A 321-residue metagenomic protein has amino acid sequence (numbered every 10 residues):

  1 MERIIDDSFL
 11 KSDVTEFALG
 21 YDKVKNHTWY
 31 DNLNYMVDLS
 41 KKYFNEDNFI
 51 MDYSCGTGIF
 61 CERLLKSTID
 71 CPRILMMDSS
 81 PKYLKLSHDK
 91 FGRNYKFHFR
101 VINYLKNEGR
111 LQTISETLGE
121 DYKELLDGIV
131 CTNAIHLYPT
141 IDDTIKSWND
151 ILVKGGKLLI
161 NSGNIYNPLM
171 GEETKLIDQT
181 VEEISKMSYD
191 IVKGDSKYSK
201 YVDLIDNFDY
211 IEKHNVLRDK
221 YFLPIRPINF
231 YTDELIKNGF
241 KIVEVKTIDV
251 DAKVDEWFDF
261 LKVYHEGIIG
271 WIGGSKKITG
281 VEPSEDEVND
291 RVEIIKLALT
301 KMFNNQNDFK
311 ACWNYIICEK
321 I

Functional and structural regions predicted by a protein language model:
D7-D31: Class I SAM-dependent methyltransferase Rossmann-like catalytic core, especially the SAM/SAH-binding loop
T28-D47, R63: Conserved alpha-helix/loop element of class I SAM-dependent methyltransferases that forms part of the SAM/SAH-binding
M51-Y53, T57-T117: Class I SAM-dependent methyltransferase SAM/SAH-binding core
L126-I141: A short SAM/SAH-binding and catalytic strip from SAM-dependent methyltransferases
D142-K154: A short glycine-rich, Lys/Arg-flanked "PGG" loop and its adjoining helix->strand segment in the class I
L159-L204: Conserved class I S-adenosyl-L-methionine
L223-N238: Short alpha-helix
E244-F303: C-terminal helical/coil "lid" or tail adjacent to the Rossmann-like core of SAM-dependent
